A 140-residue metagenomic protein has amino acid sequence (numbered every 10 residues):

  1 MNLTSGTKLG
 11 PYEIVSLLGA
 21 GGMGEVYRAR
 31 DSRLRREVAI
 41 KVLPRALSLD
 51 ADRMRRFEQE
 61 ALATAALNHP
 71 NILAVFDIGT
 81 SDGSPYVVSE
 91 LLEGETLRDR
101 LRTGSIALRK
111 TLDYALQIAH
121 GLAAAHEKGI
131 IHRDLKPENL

Functional and structural regions predicted by a protein language model:
M1-L140: Conserved ATP-binding/catalytic core of the eukaryotic-like protein kinase fold, especially serine/threonine kinases
